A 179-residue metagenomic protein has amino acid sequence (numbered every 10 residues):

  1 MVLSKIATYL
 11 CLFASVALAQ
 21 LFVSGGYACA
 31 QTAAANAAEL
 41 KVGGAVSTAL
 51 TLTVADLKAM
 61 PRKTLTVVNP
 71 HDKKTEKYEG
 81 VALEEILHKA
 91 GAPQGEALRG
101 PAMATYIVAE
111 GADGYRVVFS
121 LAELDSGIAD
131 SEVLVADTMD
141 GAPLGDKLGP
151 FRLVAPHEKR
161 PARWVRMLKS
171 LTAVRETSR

Functional and structural regions predicted by a protein language model:
M1-G25: Bacterial N-terminal signal peptides that target proteins for export
Y27-R179: N-terminal intrinsically disordered, low-complexity segments enriched in P/E/S/T
